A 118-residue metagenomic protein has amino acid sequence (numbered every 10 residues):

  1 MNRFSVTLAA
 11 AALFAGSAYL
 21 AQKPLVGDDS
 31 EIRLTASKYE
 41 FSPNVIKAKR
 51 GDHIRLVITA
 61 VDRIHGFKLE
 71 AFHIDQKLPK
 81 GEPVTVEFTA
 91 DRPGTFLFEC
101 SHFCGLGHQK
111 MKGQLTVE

Functional and structural regions predicted by a protein language model:
M1-L8: Bacterial N-terminal signal peptides that target proteins for export
L8-G16: Bacterial N-terminal signal peptides
S17-Y19, K23-V26, K80-E118: Extracellular/periplasmic metallocenter environments
L25-H53: N-terminal edge beta-strand
E31-T35, H53-V57, K68, E99 (+1 more regions): Soluble periplasmic/extracytoplasmic beta-strand elements of cell-envelope proteins
S37-Y39, H53, T59-R63, F72 (+3 more regions): Solvent-exposed coil/turn segments that connect beta secondary-structure elements in extracytoplasmic/periplasmic
N44-I46, H73-K77, E87: Beta-strand-rich interaction surfaces with strong enrichment in secreted/lumenal proteins
D62-K80, L106, M111-G113: Histidine- and aromatic-enriched segments that form or immediately flank copper-ligand environments
